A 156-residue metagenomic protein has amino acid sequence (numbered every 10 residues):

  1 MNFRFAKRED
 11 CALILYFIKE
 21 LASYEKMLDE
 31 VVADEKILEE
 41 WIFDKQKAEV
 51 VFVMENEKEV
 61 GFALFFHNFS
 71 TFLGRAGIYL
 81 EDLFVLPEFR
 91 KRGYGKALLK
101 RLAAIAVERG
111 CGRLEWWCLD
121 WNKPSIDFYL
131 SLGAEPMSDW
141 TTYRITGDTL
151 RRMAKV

Functional and structural regions predicted by a protein language model:
M1-E9, R151-V156: Conserved N-terminal entry element of GNAT/NAT acetyltransferase domains
F5-C11, Y16-R75, L99, I105 (+1 more regions): Acetyl-CoA-dependent GNAT
A76-P87: Conserved acetyl-CoA binding element of GNAT-fold acetyltransferases
L86-E88, R92, D120-W121: Active-site acidic-Proline motif in GNAT/NAT acetyltransferases
F89, G93-R101: Conserved acetyl-CoA pyrophosphate-binding loop and the N-cap/start of the following alpha-helix in GNAT-like
K96, E108, D120-D139: Conserved active-site alpha-helix within GNAT-family acetyltransferase domains
V107-W117: Conserved GNAT acetyl-CoA-binding A-motif
W116-S125, R144-G147: Conserved beta-strand-loop-alpha-helix junction that forms the acyl-donor binding cleft
